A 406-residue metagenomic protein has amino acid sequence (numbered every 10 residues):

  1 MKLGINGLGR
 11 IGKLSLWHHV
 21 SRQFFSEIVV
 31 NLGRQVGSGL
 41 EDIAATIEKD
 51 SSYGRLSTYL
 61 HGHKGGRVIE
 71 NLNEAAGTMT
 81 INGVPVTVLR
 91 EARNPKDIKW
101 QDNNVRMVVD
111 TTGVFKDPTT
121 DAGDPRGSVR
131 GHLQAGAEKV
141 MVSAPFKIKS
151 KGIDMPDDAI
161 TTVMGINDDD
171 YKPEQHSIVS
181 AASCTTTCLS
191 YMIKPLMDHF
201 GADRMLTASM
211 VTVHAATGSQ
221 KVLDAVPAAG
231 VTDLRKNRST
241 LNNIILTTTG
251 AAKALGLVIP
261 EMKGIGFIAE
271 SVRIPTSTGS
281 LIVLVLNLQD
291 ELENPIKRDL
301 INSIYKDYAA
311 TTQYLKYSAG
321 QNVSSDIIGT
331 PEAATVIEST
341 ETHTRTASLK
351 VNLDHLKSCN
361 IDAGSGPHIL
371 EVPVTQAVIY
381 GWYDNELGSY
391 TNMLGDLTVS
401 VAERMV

Functional and structural regions predicted by a protein language model:
M1-V222, V226-R235, I369-P373, Y383 (+1 more regions): N-terminal Rossmann-like NAD(P) cofactor-binding subdomain of oxidoreductases, focused on the glycine-rich
N6, R10, N103, G127 (+10 more regions): Conserved active-site and cofactor/substrate-binding residues in soluble primary-metabolism enzymes
G12, Y53-I81, L257-I268, V272 (+1 more regions): A broadly tuned preference for mixed-charge, low-complexity surface segments
H18, R22, P195-D203, V213-A216 (+6 more regions): Change "in soluble alpha/beta enzymes" to "in soluble alpha/beta proteins
V29, I268-V272, L281-V406: C-terminal active-site/capping subdomain that shapes the small-molecule cofactor and substrate pocket of enzyme
T162-M164, V222-L223, I244, I328 (+1 more regions): Short clusters of hydrophobic/aromatic residues that line enzyme substrate/ligand-binding pockets
N167-D169, S183, K221, T249 (+4 more regions): Short capping/connector residues at structural and topological boundaries
G201-S277: Acidic, glycine-rich segments within the central catalytic cores of soluble metabolic enzymes that bind/position
